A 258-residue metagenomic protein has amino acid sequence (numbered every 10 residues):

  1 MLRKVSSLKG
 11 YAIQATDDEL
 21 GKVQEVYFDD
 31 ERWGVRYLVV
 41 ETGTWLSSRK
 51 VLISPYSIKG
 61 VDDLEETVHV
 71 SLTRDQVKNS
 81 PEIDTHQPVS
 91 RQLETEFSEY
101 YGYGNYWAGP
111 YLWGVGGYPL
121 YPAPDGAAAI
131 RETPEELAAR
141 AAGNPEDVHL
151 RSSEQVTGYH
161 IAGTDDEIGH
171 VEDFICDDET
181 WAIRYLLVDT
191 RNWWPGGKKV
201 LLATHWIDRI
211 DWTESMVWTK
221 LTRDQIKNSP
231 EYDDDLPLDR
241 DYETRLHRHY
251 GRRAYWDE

Functional and structural regions predicted by a protein language model:
M1-E258: Peripheral interaction segments used for macromolecular assembly
